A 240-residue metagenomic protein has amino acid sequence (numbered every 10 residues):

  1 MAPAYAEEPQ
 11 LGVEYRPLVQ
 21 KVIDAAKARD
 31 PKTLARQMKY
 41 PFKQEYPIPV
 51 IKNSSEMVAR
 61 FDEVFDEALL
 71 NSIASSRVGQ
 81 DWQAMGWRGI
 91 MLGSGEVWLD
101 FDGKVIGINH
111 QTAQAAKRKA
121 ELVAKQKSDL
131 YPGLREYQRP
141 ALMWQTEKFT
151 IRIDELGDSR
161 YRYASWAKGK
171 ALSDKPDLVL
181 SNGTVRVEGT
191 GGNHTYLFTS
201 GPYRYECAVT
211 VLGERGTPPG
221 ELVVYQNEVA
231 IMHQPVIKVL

Functional and structural regions predicted by a protein language model:
M1-P3: C-terminal segment of classical bacterial N-terminal signal peptides
Y5-D24, R36-L142, E147-R152, G157-Y161 (+3 more regions): C-terminal-biased regions
A164-G169: Short Gly/aromatic-enriched secondary-structure transition segments
A171-D174: Solvent-exposed edge beta-strands and adjacent loop segments that serve as assembly or binding interfaces
